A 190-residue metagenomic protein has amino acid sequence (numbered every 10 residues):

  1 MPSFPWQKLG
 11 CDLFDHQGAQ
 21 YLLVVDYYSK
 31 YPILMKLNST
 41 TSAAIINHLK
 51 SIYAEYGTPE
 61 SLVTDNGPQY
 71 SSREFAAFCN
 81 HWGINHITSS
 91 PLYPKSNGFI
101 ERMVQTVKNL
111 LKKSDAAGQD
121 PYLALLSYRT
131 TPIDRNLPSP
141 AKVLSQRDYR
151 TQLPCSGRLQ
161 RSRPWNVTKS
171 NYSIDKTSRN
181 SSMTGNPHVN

Functional and structural regions predicted by a protein language model:
M1-N109, D134-L144, D148-N190: Retroviral integrase
K113-L123: Short, charged, surface-exposed loops that flank catalytic or proteolytic processing sites
